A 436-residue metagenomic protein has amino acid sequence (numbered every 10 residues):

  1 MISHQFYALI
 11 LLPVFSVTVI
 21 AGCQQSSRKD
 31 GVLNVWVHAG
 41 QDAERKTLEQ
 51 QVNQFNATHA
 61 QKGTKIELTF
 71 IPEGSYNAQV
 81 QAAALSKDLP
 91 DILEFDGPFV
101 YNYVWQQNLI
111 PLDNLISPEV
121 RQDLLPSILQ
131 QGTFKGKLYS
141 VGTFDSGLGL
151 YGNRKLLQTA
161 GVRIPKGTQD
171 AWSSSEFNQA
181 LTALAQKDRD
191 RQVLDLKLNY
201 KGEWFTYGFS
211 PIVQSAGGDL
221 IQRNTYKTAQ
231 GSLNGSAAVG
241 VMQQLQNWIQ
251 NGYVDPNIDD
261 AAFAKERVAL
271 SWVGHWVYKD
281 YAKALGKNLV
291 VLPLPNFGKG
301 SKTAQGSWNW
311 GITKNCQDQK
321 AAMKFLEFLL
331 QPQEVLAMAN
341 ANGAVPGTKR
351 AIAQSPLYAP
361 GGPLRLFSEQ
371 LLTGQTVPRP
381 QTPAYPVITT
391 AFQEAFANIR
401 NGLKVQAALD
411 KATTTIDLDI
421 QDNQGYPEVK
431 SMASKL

Functional and structural regions predicted by a protein language model:
I2-Y101, V120-R121, I258, G298 (+4 more regions): Conserved N-terminal structural module of periplasmic/extracytoplasmic solute-binding proteins
T47, Q51, T64, A237-Q244 (+5 more regions): Short amphipathic alpha-helical coupling segments at ligand-binding clamshell hinges and other catalytic/signaling
A57, K62-K65, A160, A229 (+7 more regions): Extracytoplasmic/periplasmic substrate-recognition and gating elements
T58-L124, Q131-T133, S140, T159-G161 (+3 more regions): Extracytoplasmic "Venus flytrap"/periplasmic binding protein-like
F95-G149, F205-G208, I212, V290-P295 (+3 more regions): Hinge/lid segment of periplasmic solute-binding proteins
K137-T143, L148, S175-K227, V268: Extracytoplasmic/periplasmic solute-binding protein
N178-A185, G218-D219, R223-P256, A282 (+1 more regions): Glycine-centered hinge/linker elements that transmit conformational signals in sensory and ligand-binding systems
L289-L292, N340-N398, D422-L436: Long, aromatic- and glycine/proline-rich binding clefts that accommodate carbohydrate-like moieties
